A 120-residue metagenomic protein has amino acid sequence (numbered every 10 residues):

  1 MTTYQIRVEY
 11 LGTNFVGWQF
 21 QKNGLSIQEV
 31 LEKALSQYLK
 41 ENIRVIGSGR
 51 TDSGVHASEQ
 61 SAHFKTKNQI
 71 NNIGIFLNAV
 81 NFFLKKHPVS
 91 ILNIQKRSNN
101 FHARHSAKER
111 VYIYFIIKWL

Functional and structural regions predicted by a protein language model:
M1-L120: Structured-RNA-binding interfaces characteristic of tRNA pseudouridine synthases
